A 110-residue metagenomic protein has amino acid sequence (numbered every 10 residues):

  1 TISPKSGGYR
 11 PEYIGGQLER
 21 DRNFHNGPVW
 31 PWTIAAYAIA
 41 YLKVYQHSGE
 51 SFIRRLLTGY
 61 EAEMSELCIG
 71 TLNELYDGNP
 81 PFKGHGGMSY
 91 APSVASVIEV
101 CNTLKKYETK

Functional and structural regions predicted by a protein language model:
T1-W30, G59-K110: Extended glycan-interaction surfaces of carbohydrate-active proteins
Y37, Y41, V97: Hydrophobic, well-ordered secondary-structure elements that form the walls of internal hydrophobic environments
Y41-R55, N102-K110: Structural helix-adjacent loops and short alpha-helical linkers that scaffold large soluble proteins
